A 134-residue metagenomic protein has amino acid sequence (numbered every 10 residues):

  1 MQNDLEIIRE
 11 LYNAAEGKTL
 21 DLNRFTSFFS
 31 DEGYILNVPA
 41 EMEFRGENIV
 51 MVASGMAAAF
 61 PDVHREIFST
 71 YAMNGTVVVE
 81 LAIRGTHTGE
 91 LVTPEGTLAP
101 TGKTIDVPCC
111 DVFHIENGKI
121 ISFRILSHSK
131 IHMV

Functional and structural regions predicted by a protein language model:
M1-V134: C-terminal and inter-domain tail/linker signature
